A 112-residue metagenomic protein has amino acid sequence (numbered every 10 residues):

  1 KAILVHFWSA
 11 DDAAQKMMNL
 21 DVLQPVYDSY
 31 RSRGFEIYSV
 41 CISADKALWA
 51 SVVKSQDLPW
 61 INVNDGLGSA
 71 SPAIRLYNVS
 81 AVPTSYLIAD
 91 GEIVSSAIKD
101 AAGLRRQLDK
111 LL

Functional and structural regions predicted by a protein language model:
A2-P25: Conserved redox-active cysteine motifs that mediate thiol-disulfide chemistry, especially di-cysteine Cys-X(1-2)-Cys
L4-V5, I37, S85: Hydrophobic beta-strand anchors of alpha/beta hydrolase catalytic cores
H6, A13-A14, S43-K46, A70 (+1 more regions): N-terminal targeting or signal-anchor segments and their processing/structural boundaries
A10, M17, D28, V94 (+1 more regions): Proteins that catalyze or organize thiol-disulfide redox chemistry and the adjacent proteostasis machinery handling
L20-Q24, K46-A50, R105, D109: Extracytoplasmic/secreted envelope proteins and their assembly/folding machinery, especially bacterial periplasmic
S29-S69, V79-V82: Conserved segment of the thioredoxin-like fold in thiol-based oxidoreductases
L58, G68-L111: Thiol/disulfide oxidoreductase modules built on the thioredoxin-like
